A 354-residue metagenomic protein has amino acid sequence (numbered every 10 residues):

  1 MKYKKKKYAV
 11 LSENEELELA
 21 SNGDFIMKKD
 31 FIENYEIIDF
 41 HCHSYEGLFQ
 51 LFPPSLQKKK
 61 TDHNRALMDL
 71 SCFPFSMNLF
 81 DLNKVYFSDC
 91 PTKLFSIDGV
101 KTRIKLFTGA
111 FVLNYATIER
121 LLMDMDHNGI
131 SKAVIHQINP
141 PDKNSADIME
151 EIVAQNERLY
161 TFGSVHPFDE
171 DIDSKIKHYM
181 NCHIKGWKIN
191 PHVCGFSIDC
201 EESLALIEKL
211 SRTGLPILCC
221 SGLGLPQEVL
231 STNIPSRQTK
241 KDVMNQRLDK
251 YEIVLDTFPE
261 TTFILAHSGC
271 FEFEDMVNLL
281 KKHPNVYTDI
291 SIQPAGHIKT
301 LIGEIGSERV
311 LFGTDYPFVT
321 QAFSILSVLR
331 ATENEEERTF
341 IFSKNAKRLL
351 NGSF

Functional and structural regions predicted by a protein language model:
M1-E36, Q50-L106, A116-M123, K132 (+2 more regions): Mid-to-C-terminal alpha-helical segments outside catalytic/metal-binding sites
L11-E15, L19, H127, S131-K132 (+1 more regions): Active-site gating/metal-coordination segments in enzymes
I37-F40, I135-H136, F162-G163, K188 (+3 more regions): Active-site neighborhood of phospho(di)ester-bond hydrolases with catalytic His/Asp-centered motifs
H41, M125, Y179, W187 (+6 more regions): Conserved, mostly hydrophobic/aromatic
H41-G47, C220, H267: Histidine-centered divalent metal-coordination motifs
I104-Y115, Y160-D169: Active-site mouth loops of central-metabolism enzymes
D142-A146, I172-D173, E272-M276, A295-K299 (+1 more regions): Short, well-ordered alpha-helical microsegments
K185-G186, D199-L311: Catalytic pocket-lining loop regions of alpha/beta-barrel enzymes, especially the amidohydrolase/enolase/GH5 lineages
